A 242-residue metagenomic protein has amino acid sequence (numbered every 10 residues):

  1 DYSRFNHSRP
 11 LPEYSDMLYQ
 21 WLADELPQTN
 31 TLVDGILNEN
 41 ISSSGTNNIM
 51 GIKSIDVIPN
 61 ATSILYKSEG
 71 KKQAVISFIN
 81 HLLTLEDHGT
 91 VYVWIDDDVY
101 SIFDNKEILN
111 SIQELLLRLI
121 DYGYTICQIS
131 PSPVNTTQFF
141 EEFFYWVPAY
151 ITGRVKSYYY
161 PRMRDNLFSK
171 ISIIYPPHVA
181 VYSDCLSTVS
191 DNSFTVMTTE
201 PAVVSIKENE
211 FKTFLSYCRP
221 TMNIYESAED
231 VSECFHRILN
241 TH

Functional and structural regions predicted by a protein language model:
D1-W21: Basic, Lys/Arg-rich alpha-helical nucleic-acid-recognition elements, primarily the DNA-binding modules of transcription
A23-Q128, F211-H242: PLD-like (HKD) phosphodiesterase/transphosphatidyltransferase domain
V91-I95, T125-S130, Y158-Y159, I173-I174 (+1 more regions): A structural signal for short, well-ordered beta-strand segments and their strand-loop junctions that often border
D98-Y100, P133-V134, A180, S187: Short, solvent-exposed loop/turn segments at secondary-structure junctions
E114-D121, Y145-I151, P176: Short, surface-exposed basic-aromatic patches at helix termini and helix-loop junctions that form
I129-K170: HKD-type phospholipase D/PLD-like phosphodiesterase module
Y159-V204: HKD (HxKxxxxD) catalytic microenvironment of the phospholipase D
V203-T213: Compact, glycine/acidic-enriched structural inserts
